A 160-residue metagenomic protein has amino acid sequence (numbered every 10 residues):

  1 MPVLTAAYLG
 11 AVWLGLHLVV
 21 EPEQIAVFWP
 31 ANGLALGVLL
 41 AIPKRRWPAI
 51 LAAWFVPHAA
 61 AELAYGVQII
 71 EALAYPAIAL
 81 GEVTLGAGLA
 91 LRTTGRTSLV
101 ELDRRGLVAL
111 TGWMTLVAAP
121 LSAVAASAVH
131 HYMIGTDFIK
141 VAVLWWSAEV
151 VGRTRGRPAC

Functional and structural regions predicted by a protein language model:
M1-V27, L34-T136, K140, R153-C160: Short helix-perturbing small/polar motifs within transmembrane alpha-helices
L144: Acidic, glycine-enriched active-site microenvironments
E149: Short, conserved phosphate/pyrophosphate- and ester-handling motifs at nucleotide-, phospho-/glycolipid
